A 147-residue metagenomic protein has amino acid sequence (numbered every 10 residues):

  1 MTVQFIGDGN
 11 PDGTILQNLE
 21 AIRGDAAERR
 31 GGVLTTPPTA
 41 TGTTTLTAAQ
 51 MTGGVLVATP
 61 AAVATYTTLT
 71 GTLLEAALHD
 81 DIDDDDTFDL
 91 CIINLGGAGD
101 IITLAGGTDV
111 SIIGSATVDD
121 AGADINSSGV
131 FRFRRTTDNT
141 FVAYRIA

Functional and structural regions predicted by a protein language model:
V3, G7-G9: N-terminal accessory interaction module
V3, I15-S111, I125-N126, R135-A147: Exposed extracellular interaction/assembly regions and N-terminal maturation sites
D109-D119: Short aromatic-acidic-glycine turn motif
D119-I125: Short proline/glycine- and polar residue-rich coil/turn motifs
